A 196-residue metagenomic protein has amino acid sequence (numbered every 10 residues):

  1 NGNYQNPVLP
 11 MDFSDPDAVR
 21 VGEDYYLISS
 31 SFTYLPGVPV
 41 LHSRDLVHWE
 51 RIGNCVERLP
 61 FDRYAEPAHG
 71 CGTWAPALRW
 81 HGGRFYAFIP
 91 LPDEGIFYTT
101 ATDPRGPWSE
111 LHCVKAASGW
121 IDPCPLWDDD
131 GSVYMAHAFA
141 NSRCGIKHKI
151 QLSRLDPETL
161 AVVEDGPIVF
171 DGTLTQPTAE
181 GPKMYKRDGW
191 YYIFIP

Functional and structural regions predicted by a protein language model:
N1-P196: Carbohydrate-active catalytic/glycan-binding domains of CAZyme proteins, especially the secreted or lumenal ectodomains
